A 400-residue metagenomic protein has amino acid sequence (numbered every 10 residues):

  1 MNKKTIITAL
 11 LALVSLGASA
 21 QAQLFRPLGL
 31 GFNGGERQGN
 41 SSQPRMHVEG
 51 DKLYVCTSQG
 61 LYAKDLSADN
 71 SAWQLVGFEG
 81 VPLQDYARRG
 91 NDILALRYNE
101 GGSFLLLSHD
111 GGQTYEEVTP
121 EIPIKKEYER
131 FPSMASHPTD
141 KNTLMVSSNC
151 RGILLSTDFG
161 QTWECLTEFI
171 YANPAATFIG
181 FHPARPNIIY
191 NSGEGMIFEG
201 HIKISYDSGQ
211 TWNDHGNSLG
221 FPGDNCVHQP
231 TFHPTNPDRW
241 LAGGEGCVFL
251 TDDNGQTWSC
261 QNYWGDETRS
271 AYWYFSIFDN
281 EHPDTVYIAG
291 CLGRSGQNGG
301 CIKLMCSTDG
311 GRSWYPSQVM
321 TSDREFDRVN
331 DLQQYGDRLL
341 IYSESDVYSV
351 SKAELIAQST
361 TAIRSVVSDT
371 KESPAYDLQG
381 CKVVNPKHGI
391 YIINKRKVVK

Functional and structural regions predicted by a protein language model:
K3, I390-K400: C-terminal tail/sorting-segment detector
A20-D69, W73: An edge-strand/N-cap motif at the start of beta-rich repeat modules
G39-H47, G80-R88, E127-A135, P174-F181 (+3 more regions): Repeated scaffold domains used in trafficking and secretory/extracellular systems, primarily beta-propellers
D51-V55, N91-A95, D140-V146, R185-N191 (+3 more regions): Entry beta-strands of beta-propeller and related beta-repeat scaffolds
G60-Y62, Y98-G102, R151-G152, E194-E199 (+3 more regions): Short glycine/acidic-enriched loop and turn motifs that connect beta-strands
A63-S67, S108-H109, P138, S156-T157 (+5 more regions): Conserved Ser/Thr-centered positions that define the repeating blades of beta-propeller domains
E325-S359: Blade-level signature of beta-propeller repeat domains, shared across WD40, Kelch, NHL, RCC1 and BNR/Asp-box propellers
V350-C381: Residue-level detector of functionally pivotal "anchor" positions at catalytic/ligand-binding pockets or at interdomain
